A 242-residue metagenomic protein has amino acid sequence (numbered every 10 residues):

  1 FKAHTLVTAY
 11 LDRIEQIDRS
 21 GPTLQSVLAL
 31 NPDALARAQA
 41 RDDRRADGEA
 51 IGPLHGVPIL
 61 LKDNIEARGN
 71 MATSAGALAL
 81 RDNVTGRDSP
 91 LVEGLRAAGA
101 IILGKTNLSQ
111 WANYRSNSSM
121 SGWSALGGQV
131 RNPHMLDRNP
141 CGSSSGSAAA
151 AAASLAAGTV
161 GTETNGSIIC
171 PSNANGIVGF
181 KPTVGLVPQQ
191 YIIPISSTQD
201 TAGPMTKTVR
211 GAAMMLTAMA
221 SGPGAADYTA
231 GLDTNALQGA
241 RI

Functional and structural regions predicted by a protein language model:
F1-R81, W111-N113, Y228-T229, D233: Short, well-ordered alpha-helical
K2-A3, G21, I51, I102 (+3 more regions): Residue-level detector of short coil/turn "hinge" positions at structural boundaries
H4-T8, D12, P32, A36-Q39 (+5 more regions): Solvent-exposed, polar/charged alpha-helical surfaces in well-ordered, non-transmembrane soluble domains, broadly
I14-D18, A38-A46, R96-G99, K181 (+2 more regions): Structural signal for hydrophobic packing residues in well-ordered secondary-structure cores of soluble enzyme domains
L54-A202: Short glycine/serine-rich loop/turn segments
V178-I242: A short helix-breaking turn/cap at a secondary-structure junction
